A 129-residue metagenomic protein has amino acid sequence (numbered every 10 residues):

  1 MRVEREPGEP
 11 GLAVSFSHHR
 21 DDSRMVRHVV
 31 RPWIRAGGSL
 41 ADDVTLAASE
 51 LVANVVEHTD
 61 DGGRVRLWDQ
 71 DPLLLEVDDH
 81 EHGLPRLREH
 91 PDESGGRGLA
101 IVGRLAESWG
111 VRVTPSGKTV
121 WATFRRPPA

Functional and structural regions predicted by a protein language model:
M1-A13, V56-A129: Conserved beta-strand-loop-beta-strand hairpin that lines the nucleotide-binding pocket of ATP/GTP-utilizing enzymes
A13-M25: STAS-typified acidic loop motif
F16, I34-G37, D92: Active-site oxyanion-binding pockets that recognize sulfate/phosphate
H19-D22, L40-V44, T59, S94 (+1 more regions): Generic hydrophobic secondary-structure packing signal
S23-S49: Conserved short strand/loop->alpha-helix "switch" segment adjacent to the catalytic nucleotide/phosphoryl-transfer site
V30-G37, N54-T59, L67: Alpha-helix C-terminal capping segments
L46-V55, G63: Long, contiguous hydrophobic alpha-helical segments, chiefly transmembrane helices and signal peptides
